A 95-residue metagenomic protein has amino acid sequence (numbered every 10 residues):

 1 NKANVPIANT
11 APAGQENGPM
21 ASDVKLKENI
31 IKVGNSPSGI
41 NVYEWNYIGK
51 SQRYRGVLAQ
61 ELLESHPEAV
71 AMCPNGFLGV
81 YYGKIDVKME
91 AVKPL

Functional and structural regions predicted by a protein language model:
N1-A21: Small-residue (glycine/alanine-rich) low-complexity segments and short Gly/Pro motifs
G18-L95: C-terminal intramolecular chaperone/autoprocessing and neck/assembly modules of extracellular spikes and adhesins
